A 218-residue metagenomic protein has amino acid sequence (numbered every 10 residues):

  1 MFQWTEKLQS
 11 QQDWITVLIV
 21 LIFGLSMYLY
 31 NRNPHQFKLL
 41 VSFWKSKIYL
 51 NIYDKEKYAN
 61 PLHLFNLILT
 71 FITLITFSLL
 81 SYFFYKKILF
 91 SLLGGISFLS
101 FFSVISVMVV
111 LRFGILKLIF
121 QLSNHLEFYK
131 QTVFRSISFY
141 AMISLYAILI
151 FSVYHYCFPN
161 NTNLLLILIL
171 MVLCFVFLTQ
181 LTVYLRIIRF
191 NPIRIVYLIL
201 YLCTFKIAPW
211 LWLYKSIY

Functional and structural regions predicted by a protein language model:
M1-I19, T70, I75-L92: Long, highly hydrophobic alpha-helical transmembrane signal-anchor segments
M1-K7, I48-F65: Cytosolic juxtamembrane amphipathic/interface segments immediately preceding and feeding into a transmembrane helix
E6-L39: Hydrophobic alpha-helical membrane-embedded segments
M27-F43, V110-L122: Membrane-water interface of transmembrane alpha-helices
N66-F84, V107, L111-I115, A141-I150 (+2 more regions): Hydrophobic alpha-helical transmembrane segments of multi-pass integral membrane proteins
K86-Y156: Alpha-helical transmembrane segments with an aromatic anchor "belt"
A147-Y218: Terminal transmembrane helical module of multi-pass membrane proteins
